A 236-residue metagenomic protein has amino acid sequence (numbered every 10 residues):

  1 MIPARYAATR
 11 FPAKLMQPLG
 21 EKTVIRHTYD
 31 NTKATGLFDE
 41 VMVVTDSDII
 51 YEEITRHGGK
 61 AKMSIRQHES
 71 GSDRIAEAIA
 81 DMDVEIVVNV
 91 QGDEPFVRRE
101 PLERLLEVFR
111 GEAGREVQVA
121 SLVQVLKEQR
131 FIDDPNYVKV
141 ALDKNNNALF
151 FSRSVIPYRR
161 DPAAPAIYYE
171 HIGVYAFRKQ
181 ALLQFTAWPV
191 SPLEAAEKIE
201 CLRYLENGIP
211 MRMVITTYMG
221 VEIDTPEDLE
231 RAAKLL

Functional and structural regions predicted by a protein language model:
M1-T45: N-terminal glycine-rich phosphate-binding loop and ensuing alpha1 helix
F38, V84, G114-V117, I209: Short, high-confidence coil segments that cap the C-terminus of an alpha-helix and link into the following beta-strand
V41-V43, V87, A120, A148 (+1 more regions): Hydrophobic/aromatic residues located in beta-strands of well-ordered beta-sheets within soluble catalytic
M42, D48-E107: Short phosphate-binding loop-to-helix
Y51, S72-I75, L102, A148 (+3 more regions): A general structural signal for well-ordered alpha-helical segments in protein cores
V97-S191: Conserved core of the sugar-phosphate nucleotidyltransferase
R160, A166-L236: Conserved alpha/beta core of the MobA/IspD/sugar-nucleotide pyrophosphorylase nucleotidyltransferase superfamily
